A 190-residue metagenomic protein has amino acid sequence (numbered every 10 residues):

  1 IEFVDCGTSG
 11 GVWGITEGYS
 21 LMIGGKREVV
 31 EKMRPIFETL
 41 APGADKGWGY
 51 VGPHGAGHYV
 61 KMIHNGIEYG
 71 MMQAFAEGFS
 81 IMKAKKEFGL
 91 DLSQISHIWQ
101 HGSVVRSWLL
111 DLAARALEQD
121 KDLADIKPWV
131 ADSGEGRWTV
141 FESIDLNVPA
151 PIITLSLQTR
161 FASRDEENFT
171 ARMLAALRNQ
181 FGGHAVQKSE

Functional and structural regions predicted by a protein language model:
I1-Y19: Rossmann-like NAD(P)(H) cofactor-binding subdomain of soluble oxidoreductases
D5-C6, I23-G25, V51-G52: Short beta-strand->loop
S9-G10, K26-E28, H54-A56: Short acidic/polar capping segments at secondary-structure boundaries
I15-T16, I23-R27: Short alpha-helices
G18, M22, K32, D45 (+1 more regions): Helical "substrate-binding/catalytic lid" subdomain of Rossmann-like NAD(P)-dependent dehydrogenases/reductases
E28-T39: Phosphate/pyrophosphate-binding betaalpha-module
T39, G43-K46: Structural/interface elements that position substrates and couple domains in central-metabolism enzymes
H184-E190: Alpha-helical transmembrane segments and their immediate juxtamembrane flanks in integral membrane proteins
